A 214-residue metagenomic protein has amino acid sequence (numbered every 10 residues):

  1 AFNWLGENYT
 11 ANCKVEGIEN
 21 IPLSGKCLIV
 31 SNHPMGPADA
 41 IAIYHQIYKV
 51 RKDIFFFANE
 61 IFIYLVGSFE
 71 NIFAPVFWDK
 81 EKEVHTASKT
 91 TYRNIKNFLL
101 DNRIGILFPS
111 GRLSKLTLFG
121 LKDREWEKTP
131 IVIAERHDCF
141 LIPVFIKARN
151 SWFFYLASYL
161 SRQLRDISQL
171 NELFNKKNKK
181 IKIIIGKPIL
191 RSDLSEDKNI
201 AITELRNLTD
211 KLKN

Functional and structural regions predicted by a protein language model:
A1-C27, A40-A42, R51: Membrane-anchoring hydrophobic helices of lipid-metabolizing enzymes
N3-E7, L65, L173-K176: Short, conserved catalytic or adaptor-binding loops enriched in Gly and charged residues
W4-T10, E81-T86, F119-G120: Short, flexible loop segments at the rims of nucleotide/cofactor-binding pockets, characterized by
N8-T10, K49-R51, S68-E70, R136 (+1 more regions): Short, well-ordered coil/turn elements that cap or connect secondary structure elements
A11-I18, N59-F62, T91-N97: Short, charged beta->alpha transition segments
C13, I54-F56, G105, L141: Hydrophobic beta-strand scaffold residues
L23-V84: Catalytic core of membrane glycerolipid acyltransferases/transacylases, capturing the structured, soluble-facing
S88-N214: Non-catalytic C-terminal accessory region of glycerolipid acyltransferases and related lyso-lipid remodeling enzymes
